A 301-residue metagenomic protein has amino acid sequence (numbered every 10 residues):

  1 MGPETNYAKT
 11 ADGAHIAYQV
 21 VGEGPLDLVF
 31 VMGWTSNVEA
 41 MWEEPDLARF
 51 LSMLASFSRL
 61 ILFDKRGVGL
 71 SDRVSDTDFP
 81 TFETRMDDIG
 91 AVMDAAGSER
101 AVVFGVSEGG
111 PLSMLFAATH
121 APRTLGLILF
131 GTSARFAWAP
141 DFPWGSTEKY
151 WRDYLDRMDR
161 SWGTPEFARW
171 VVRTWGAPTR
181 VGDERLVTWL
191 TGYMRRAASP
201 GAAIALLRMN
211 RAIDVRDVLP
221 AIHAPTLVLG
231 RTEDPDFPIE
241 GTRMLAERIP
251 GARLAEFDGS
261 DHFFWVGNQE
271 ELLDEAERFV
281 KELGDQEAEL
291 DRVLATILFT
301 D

Functional and structural regions predicted by a protein language model:
Y7-D72: Conserved HGGG/HGGXW glycine-rich cap/lid loop of the alpha/beta-hydrolase fold
D46-S52, L62-F104: Active-site loop/oxyanion-hole signature of alpha/beta-hydrolase fold enzymes
M114, A118, T124-D159: Flexible "cap/lid" loop of the alpha/beta hydrolase fold
S161-M209, V218: Conserved alpha/beta-hydrolase catalytic His-Asp/Glu region
I222, V228-G230: Short beta-strand/loop motif that positions the catalytic acidic residue of the alpha/beta-hydrolase fold
P235-G241: Conserved alpha/beta-hydrolase "acid-adjacent" motif
F257-E270: Catalytic histidine-centered segment of alpha/beta-hydrolase-like enzymes
L273-D301: Juxtacatalytic helix/coil linker segments that couple regulatory or sensory modules to the catalytic cores
